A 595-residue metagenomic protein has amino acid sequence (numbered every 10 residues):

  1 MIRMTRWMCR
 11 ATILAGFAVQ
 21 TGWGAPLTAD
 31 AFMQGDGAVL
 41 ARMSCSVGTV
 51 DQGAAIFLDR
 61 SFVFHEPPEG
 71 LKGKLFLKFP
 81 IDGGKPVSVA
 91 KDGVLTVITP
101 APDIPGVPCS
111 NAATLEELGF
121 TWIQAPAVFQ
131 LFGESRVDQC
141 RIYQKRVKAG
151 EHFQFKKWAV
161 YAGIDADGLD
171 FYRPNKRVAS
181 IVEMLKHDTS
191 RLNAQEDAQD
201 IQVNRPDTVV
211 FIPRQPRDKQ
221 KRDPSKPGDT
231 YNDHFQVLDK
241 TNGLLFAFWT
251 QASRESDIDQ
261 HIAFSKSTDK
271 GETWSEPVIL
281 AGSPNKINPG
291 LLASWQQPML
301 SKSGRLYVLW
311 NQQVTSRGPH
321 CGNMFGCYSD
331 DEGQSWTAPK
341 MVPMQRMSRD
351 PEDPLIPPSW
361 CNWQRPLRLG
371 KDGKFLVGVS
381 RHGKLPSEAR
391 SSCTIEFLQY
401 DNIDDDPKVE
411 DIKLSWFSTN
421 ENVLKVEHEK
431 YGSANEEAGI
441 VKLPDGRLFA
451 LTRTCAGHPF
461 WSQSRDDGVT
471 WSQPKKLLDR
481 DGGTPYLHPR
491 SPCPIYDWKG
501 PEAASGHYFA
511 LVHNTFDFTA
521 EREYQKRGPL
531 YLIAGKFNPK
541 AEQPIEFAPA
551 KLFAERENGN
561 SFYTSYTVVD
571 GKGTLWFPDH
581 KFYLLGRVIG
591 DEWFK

Functional and structural regions predicted by a protein language model:
M1-W7: N-terminal secretory signal peptides that target proteins for export/translocation
C9-T21: Bacterial N-terminal signal peptides
A25-P80, N193: Glycan-recognition and processing domains
K78-V94, Y143-G150, L238-D239, V441: Extracellular and analogous surface-interaction loops
A101-P108: Extended, low-complexity, turn-rich repeat/linker tracts enriched in Gly/Pro/Ser/Thr and Asp/Glu that occur
P108-R173: Contiguous ligand/interfacial binding patches
V178-D233, L238-G290, L300-S359, L367-E437 (+4 more regions): Beta-rich carbohydrate-recognition and catalytic domains
P489-C493, N560-T564: Repeated scaffold domains used in trafficking and secretory/extracellular systems, primarily beta-propellers
